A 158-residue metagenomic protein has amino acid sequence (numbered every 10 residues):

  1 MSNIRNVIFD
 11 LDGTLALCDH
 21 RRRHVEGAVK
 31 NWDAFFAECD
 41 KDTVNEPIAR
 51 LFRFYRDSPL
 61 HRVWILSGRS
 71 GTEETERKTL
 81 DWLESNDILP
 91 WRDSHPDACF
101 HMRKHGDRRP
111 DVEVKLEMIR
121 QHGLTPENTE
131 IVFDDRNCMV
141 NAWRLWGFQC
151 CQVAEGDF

Functional and structural regions predicted by a protein language model:
S2, S58-P59, H122-T129: Glycine-rich phosphate-binding loop signature in dinucleotide/nucleotide-binding domains
S2-G106: Alpha-helical substrate-recognition element adjacent to the catalytic core
N45-I48, E76, V112, L116 (+1 more regions): A structural signal for well-ordered alpha-helical scaffolds and beta->alpha junctions
R69-E74, R108-R109, V132, R136-M139: Acidic, metal-coordinating catalytic cores used for nucleic-acid/nucleotide bond scission and strand-transfer chemistry
K78-P90, E117-H122, A142-G147: Short, aromatic/basic amphipathic alpha-helical patches
H105-V112, G156-F158: A short acidic, often aromatic-flanked loop/helix-cap motif at beta-alpha or helix-coil junctions that lines enzyme
P110-P126: Donor nucleotide-activated moiety binding/catalytic core segment of transferases that use nucleotide-activated donors
I119, E127-F158: Acidic, Mg2+-coordinating phosphoryl-transfer loop and its flanking beta/alpha structural elements, shared across
